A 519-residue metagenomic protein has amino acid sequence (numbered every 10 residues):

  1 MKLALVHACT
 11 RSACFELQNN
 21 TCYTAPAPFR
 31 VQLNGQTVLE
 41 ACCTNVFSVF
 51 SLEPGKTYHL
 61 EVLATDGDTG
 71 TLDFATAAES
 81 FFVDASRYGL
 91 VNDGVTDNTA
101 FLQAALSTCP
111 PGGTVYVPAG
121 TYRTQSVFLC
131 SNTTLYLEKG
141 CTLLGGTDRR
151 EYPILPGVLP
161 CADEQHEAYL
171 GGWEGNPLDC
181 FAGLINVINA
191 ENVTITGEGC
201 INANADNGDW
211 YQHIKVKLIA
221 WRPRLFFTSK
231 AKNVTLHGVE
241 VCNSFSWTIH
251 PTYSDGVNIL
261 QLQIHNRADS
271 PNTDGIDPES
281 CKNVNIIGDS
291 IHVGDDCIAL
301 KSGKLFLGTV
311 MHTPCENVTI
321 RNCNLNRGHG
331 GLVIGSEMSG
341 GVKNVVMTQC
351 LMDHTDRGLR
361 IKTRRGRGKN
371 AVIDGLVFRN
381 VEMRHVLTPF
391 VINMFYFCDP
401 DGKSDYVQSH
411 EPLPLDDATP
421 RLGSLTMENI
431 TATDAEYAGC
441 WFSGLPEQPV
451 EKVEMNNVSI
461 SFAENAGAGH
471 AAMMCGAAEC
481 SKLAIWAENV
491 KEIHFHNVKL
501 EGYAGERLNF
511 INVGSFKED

Functional and structural regions predicted by a protein language model:
M1-D519: Extracellular/periplasmic carbohydrate-active domains that bind, remodel, or depolymerize complex polysaccharides
